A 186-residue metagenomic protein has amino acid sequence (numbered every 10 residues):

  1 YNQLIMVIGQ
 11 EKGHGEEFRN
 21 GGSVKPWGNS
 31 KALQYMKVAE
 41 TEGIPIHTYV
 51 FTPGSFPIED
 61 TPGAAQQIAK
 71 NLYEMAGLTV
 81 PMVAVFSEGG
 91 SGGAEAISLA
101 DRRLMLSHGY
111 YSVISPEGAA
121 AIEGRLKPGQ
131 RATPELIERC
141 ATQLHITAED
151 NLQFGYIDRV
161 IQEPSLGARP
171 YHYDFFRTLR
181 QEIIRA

Functional and structural regions predicted by a protein language model:
Y1-R19, G28-F56: A structural preference for short, pocket-lining loop segments at secondary-structure junctions
M6, R19, K25, F86-G90 (+1 more regions): Generic detector of intrinsically disordered, low-complexity, polar/charged segments
E11-G15, K25, S115, T147: Alpha-helix initiation/capping motif
E11-G21, G77-V80, A132-T133: Glycine/charged-rich beta-loop-alpha catalytic/anionic-binding loops adjacent to active sites
N20-W27, E59-A65: Flexible beta-alpha connector loops of hexameric P-loop NTPases
I46, V50-A186: Conserved catalytic cores of soluble enzyme domains, especially glycine-rich substrate-binding beta-alpha loops
